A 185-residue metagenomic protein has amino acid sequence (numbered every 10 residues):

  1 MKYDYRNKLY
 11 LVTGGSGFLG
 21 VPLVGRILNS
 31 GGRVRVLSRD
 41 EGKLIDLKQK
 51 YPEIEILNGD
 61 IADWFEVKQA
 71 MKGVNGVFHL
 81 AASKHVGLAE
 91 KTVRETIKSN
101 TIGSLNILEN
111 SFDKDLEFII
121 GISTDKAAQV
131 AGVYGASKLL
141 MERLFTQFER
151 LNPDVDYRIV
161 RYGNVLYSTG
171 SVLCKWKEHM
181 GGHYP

Functional and structural regions predicted by a protein language model:
M1-N7: A short, basic/flexible loop-to-alpha-helix module at the beginning of a structural domain
L9-S30: N-terminal Rossmann NAD(P)H-binding glycine-rich loop of SDR-like oxidoreductase domains
T13, L37, V77-A81, I119-T124 (+1 more regions): SDR active-site strand-loop-helix element
G32-K43: Conserved glycine-rich Rossmann-like NAD(P)H-binding loop of the short-chain dehydrogenase/reductase
Y51-K98: NAD(P)H-binding glycine-rich loop region in Rossmannoid oxidoreductase-like domains and their noncatalytic homologs
I56, T96, I119, Y157-V160: Hydrophobic/aromatic anchor residues within beta-strands of the central parallel beta-sheet of Rossmann-like
V77, E90-I119: NAD(P)-cofactor binding segment of oxidoreductase domains
F112, V133, L139-P185: NAD(P)-dependent short-chain dehydrogenase/reductase
